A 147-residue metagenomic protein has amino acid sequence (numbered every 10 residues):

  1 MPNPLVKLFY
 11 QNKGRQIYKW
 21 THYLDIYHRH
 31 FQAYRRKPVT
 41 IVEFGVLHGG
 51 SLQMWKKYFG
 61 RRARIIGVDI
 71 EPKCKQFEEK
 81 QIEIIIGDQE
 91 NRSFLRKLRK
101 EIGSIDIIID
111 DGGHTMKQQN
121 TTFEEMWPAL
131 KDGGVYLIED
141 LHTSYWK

Functional and structural regions predicted by a protein language model:
M1-I109, G113-I138, H142-K147: A short alpha-helical cap/connector motif
